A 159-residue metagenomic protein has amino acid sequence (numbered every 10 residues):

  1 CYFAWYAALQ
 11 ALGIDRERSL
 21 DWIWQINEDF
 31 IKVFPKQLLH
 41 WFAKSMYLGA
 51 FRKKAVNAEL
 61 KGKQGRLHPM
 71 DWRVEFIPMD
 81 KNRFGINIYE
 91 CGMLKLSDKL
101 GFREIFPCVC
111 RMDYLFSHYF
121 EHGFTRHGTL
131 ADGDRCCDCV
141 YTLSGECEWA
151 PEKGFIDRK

Functional and structural regions predicted by a protein language model:
C1-K99: Amphipathic interaction/junction segments at domain boundaries or subunit interfaces
R66-P69, H118-G123: Short secondary-structure junctions
R73-E75, G123-G128: A short linear hydrophobic-aromatic micro-motif
N82, F120-F124, R135-C137: A short pocket-lining beta-strand/turn micro-motif at the edge of beta-sheets
K95, K99-L115, F120: Low-complexity, glycine/alanine/valine/leucine- and proline-rich hydrophobic stretches
H127-K159: Activation/maturation switch segments at domain boundaries
